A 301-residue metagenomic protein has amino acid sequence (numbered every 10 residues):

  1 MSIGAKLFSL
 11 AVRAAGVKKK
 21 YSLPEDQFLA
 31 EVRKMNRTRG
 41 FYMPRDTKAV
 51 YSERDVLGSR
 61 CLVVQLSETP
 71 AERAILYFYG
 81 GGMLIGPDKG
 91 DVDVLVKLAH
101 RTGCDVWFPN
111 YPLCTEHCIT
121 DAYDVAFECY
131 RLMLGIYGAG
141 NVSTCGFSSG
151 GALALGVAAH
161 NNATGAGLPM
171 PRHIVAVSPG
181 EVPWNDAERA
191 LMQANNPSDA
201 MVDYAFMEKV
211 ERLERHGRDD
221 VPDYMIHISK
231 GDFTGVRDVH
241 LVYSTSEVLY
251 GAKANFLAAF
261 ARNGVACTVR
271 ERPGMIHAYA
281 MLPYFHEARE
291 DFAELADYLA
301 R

Functional and structural regions predicted by a protein language model:
M1-S67, M207: A glycine/proline-hinged amphipathic helix-loop "lid/cap" segment that gates access to hydrophobic ligand pockets
L57-L62, L66-R301: Alpha/beta-hydrolase superfamily serine-hydrolase fold, recognizing
